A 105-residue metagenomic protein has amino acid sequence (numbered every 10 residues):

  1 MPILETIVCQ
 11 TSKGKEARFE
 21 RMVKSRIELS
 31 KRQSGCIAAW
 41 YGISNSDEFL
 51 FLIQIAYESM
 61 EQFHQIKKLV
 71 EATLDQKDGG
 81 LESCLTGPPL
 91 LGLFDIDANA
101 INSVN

Functional and structural regions predicted by a protein language model:
P2-Q10, A39-L69: Short, well-ordered beta-strand segments in beta-rich or mixed alpha/beta enzyme and ligand-binding folds
L4-E5, F19, R26-C36, L50: Structured catalytic/translocation cores of nucleotide/phosphate-coupled proteins
C9, Q33-S34, Q54, S103: Short leucine-rich amphipathic alpha-helices used at interfaces
Q10-M22: Short, surface-exposed ligand-recognition loops at beta-strand->loop->(often short) alpha-helix junctions that present
K15-A17, E61-F63, N99: Residue-level signal for secondary-structure boundary sites
S25-A38, A56-G92: An amphipathic, aromatic/His-enriched active-site/gating alpha helix that lines ligand/cofactor pockets
G92-N105: Acidic/histidine-enriched, glycine/proline-rich intrinsically disordered or flexible terminal extensions
